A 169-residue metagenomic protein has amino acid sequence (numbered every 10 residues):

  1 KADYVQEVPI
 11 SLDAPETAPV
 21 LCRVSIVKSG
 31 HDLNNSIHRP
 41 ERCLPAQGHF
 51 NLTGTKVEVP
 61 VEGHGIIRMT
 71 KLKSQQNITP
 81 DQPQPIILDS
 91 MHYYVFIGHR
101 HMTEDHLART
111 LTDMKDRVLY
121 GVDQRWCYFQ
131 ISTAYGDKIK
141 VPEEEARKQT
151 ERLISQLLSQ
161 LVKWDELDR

Functional and structural regions predicted by a protein language model:
K1-L119: Short, solvent-exposed recognition patches
M114-R169: Long, compositionally biased interface segments
